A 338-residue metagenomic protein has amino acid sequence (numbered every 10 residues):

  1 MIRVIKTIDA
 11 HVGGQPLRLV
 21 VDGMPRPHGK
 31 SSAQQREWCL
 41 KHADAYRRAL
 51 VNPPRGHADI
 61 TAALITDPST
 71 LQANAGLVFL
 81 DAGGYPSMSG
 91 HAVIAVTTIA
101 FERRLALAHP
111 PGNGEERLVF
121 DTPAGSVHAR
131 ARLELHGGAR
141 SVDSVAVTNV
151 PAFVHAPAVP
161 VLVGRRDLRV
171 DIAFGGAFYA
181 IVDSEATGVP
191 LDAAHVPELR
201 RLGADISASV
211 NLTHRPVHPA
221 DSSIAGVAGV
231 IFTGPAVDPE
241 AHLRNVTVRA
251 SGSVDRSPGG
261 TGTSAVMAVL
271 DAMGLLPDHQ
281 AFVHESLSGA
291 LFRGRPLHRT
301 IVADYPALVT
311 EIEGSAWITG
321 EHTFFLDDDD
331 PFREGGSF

Functional and structural regions predicted by a protein language model:
M1-D171, A180-F338: A glycine-rich beta-to-alpha transition motif near the start of alpha/beta enzyme domains, typified by
G176: Glycine-rich ThDP/TPP pyrophosphate-binding loop and its adjacent helix/strand module within ThDP-dependent enzymes
